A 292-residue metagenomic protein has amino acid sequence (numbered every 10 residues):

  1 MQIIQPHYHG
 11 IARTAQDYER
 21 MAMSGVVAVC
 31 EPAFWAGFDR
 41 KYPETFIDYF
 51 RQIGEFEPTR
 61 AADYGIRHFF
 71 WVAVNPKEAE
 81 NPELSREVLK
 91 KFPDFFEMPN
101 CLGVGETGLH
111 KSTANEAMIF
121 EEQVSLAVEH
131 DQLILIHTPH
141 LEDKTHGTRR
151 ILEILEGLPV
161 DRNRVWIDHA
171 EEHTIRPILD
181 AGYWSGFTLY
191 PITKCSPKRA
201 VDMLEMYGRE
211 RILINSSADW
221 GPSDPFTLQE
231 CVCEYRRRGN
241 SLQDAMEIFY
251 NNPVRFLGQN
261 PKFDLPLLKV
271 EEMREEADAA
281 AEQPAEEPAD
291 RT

Functional and structural regions predicted by a protein language model:
M1-E142, H146-R150, I154, H169-H173 (+1 more regions): Mid-domain alpha/beta scaffold segments of enzyme catalytic cores
A28-E31, R164, W184-P191, L265: Short hydrophobic/aromatic-enriched beta-strand-loop microsegments
A33-A36, L189-K194, A218-D219: Short, acidic/turn-prone active-site loops that include or flank metal/cofactor- and phosphate-binding residues
D39-Y42, K194-D202, P222-P225: Short, charged, surface-exposed secondary-structure boundary motifs
A61-Y64, G157-D161, Y207-G208, R237-Q243: Short helix-capping segments at alpha-helix termini
E78-R86, T188-K198: Active-site glycine- and acidic-residue-rich loops that bind and position anionic ligands or nucleotide-like cofactors
Y207-F226: Short acidic/histidine-rich active-site segments
Q229, C233-T292: Mid-to-C-terminal alpha-helical segments outside catalytic/metal-binding sites
